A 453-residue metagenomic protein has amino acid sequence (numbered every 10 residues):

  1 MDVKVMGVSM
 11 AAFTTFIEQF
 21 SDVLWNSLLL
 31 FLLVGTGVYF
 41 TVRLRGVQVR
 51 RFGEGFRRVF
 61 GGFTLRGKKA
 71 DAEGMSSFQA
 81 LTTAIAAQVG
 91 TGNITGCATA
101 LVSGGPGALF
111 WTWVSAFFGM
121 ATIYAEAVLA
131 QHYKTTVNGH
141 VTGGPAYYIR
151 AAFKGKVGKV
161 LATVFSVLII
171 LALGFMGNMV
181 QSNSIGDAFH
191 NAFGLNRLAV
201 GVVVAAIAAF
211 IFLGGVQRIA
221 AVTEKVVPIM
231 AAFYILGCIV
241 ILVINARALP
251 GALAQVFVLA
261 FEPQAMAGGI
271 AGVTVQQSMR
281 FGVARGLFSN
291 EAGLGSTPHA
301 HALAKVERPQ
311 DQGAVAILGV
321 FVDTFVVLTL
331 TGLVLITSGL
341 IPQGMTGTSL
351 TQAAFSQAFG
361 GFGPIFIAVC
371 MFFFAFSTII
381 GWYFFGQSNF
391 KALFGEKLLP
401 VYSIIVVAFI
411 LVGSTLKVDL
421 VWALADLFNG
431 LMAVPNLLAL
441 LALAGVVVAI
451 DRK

Functional and structural regions predicted by a protein language model:
D2-A86, T91, V102-G107, G119 (+2 more regions): N-terminal alpha-helical transmembrane segments of multi-pass membrane transport and channel/translocase proteins
A12-F13, R43-Q48, G92-C97, L173-I185 (+5 more regions): Transmembrane helix-loop junctions in multi-pass membrane proteins
L32-Y39, R43-F56, F165, S182-F189 (+4 more regions): Membrane-interface loop-to-helix entry segments
F40-T41, S115-G139, R150-N183, D187-F212 (+2 more regions): Helix-loop-helix module between adjacent transmembrane segments
G46-M75, T99-L109, W113, A121-V157 (+3 more regions): Flexible loop linkers connecting adjacent transmembrane helices in multi-pass alpha-helical membrane transporters
L65-V102, L129-H132, V137-A146, R150-A152 (+2 more regions): Alpha-helical membrane segments and immediately flanking helix-loop junctions that form or couple to the substrate/ion
F118-E126, V202-V216, V227-R247, R280 (+3 more regions): Selective recognition of specific alpha-helical transmembrane segments in multi-pass small-molecule
Y124-N138, I239-Q255, P263-I270, L303-V306 (+1 more regions): Extracellular/periplasmic helix-exit of transmembrane alpha-helices
